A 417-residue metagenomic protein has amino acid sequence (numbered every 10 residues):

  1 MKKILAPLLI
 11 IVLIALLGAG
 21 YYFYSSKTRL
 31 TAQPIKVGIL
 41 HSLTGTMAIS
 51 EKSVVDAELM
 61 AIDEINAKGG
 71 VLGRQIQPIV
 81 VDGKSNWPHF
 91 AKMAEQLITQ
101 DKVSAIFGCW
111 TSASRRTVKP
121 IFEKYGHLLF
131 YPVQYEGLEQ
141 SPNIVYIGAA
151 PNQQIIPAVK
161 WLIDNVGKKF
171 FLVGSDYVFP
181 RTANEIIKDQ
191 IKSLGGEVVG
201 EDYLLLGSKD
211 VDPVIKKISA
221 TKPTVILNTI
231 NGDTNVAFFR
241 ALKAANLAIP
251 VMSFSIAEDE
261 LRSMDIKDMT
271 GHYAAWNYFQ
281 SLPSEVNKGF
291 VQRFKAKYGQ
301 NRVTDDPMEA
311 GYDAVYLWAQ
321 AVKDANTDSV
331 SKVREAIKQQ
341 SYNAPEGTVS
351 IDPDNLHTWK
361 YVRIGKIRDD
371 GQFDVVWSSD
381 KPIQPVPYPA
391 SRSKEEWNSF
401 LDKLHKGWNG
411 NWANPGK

Functional and structural regions predicted by a protein language model:
M1-K36, L401-D402, W408-K417: Short, low-complexity disordered leader/linker segments with a strong preference for bacterial N-terminal type II
S26-I39, K68-Q75, I163-K168: Immediate post-signal peptide segment of exported/extracytoplasmic ligand-binding proteins
P34, I49-D56, K68-L138, L204-V211 (+1 more regions): Beta-alpha junction/loop-to-helix N-cap segments that form part of ligand/metal-binding clefts
G38-L59, V81-P88, W110, G174-R181 (+2 more regions): Extracytoplasmic "Venus flytrap"
K92, E136-G137, P142-A245, S281-G289 (+1 more regions): Extracellular/periplasmic Venus flytrap/periplasmic-binding protein
L97-C109, F130-P132, F171-G174, K222-G232 (+3 more regions): Periplasmic-binding protein-like
A241-Y312, V322-D328, D374-G416: Extracellular/periplasmic periplasmic-binding protein-like sensory domains
S329-P345: Short, well-structured alpha-helical segments that form the helix of a local strand-helix-strand
